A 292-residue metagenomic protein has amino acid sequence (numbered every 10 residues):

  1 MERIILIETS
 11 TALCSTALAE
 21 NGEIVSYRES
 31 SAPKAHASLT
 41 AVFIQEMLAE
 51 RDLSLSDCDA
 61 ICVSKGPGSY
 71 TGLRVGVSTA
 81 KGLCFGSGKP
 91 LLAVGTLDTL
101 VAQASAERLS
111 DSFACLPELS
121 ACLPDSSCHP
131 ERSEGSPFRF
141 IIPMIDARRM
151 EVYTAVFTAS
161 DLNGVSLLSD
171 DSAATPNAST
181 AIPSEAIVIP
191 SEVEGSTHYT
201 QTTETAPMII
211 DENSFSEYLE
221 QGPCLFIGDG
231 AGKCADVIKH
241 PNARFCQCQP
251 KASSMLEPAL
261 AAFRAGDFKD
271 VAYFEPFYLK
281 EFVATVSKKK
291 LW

Functional and structural regions predicted by a protein language model:
M1-P67, L92: N-terminal beta-alpha supersecondary unit
S31-L39, Y70, R74, S78 (+2 more regions): Residues at secondary-structure transition points
M47-R51, G86, A104, A252-F263: Stable alpha-helical structural segments in soluble proteins, enriched in small hydrophobic residues
L53-L55, L219-G222, F263: Glycine-rich phosphate-binding loop signature in dinucleotide/nucleotide-binding domains
V63-T96: DPxDG-like acidic metal-binding loop motif
P90-A93, D98-C122, P130, P137-P250 (+2 more regions): Surface "functional belts" at beta-alpha junctions
C246-W292: Acyltransferase
